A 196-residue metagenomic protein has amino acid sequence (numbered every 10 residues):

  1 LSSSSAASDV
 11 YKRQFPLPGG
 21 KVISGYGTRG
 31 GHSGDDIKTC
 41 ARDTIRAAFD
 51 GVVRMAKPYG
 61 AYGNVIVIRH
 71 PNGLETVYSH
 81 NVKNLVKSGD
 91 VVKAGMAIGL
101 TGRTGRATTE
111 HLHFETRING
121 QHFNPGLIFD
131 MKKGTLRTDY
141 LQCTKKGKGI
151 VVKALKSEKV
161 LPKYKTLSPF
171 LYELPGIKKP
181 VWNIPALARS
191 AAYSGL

Functional and structural regions predicted by a protein language model:
L1-A7, Y11: Single conserved hydrophobic/aromatic residue that forms the stacking wall/gate of nucleotide- or nucleobase-binding
S5, I150, A154-L196: N-terminal secretion targeting segments of exported proteins
P18-F49: Short glycine/threonine/proline-enriched tight-turn/helix- or strand-capping micro-motif at secondary-structure
V22, I45, G51-V53, G89-T101: A structural signal for short beta-strand/turn segments enriched in small hydrophobics and glycine
G25, A56-K57, N84, T101-T104: Residue-level recognition of beta-strand microenvironments
H32, A47-S88, H111, E115: Zn2+-dependent peptidoglycan hydrolase active-site motif and core
I66-R69, D90-G147, V151-A154, V160-L161: Conserved, short, structured surface segments that act as functional micro-motifs
